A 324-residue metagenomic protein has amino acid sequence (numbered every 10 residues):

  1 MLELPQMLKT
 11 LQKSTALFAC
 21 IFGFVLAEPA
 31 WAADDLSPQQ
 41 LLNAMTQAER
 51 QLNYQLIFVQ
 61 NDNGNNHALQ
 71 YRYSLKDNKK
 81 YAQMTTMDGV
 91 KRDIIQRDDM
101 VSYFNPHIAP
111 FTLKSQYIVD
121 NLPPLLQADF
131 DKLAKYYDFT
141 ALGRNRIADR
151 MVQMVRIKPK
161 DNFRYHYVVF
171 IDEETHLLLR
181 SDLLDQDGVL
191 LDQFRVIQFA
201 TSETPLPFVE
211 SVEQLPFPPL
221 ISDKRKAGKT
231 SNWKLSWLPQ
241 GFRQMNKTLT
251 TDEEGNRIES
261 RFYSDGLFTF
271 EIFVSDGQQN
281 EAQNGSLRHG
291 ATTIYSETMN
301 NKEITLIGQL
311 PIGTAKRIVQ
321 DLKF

Functional and structural regions predicted by a protein language model:
L2-L11, F18, F22-K79, R144 (+2 more regions): N-terminal leader/targeting segments and the immediate start of mature chains
A33-H107, Y137-N145, M151, K158-H166 (+2 more regions): N-terminal mature ectodomain segment of secretory-pathway/periplasmic proteins
A68-Y73, I94-D98, T112-Y117, Q193-V196 (+1 more regions): Short amphipathic beta-strand/extended segments with alternating polar/hydrophobic composition
D88-V90, A109-F111, Q186-D187, Q278-Q279 (+1 more regions): Short, surface-exposed beta-strand-loop junctions and turns on beta-sheet-rich folds
Y103-L125: Acidic/charged, solvent-exposed loop-and-adjacent secondary-structure segments enriched in E/D, K/R, S/T, and G/P
A148-Q214: Gly/Pro-enriched, hydrophobic low-complexity segments that function as extracytoplasmic propeptides/linkers
P216-M299, G313: Short, solvent-exposed recognition patches
